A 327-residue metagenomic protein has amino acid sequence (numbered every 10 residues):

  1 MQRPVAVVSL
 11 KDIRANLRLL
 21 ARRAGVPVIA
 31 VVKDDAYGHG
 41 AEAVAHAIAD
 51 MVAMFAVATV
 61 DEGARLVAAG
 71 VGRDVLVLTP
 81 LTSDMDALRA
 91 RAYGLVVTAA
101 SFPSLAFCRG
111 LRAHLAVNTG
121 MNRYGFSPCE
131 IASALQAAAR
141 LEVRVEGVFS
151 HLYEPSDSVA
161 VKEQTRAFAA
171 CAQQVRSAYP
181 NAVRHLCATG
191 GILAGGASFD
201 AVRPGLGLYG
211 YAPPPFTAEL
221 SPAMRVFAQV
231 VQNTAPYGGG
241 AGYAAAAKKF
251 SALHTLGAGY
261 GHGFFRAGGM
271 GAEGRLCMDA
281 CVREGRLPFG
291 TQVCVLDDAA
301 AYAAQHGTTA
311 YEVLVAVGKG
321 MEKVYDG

Functional and structural regions predicted by a protein language model:
M1-L10, R14, V28, E62 (+4 more regions): Active-site anion/phosphate-binding pocket segments in diverse small-molecule metabolic enzymes
P4-A15, R23-V183: Active-site-proximal beta-alpha core segment in soluble small-molecule metabolic enzymes
